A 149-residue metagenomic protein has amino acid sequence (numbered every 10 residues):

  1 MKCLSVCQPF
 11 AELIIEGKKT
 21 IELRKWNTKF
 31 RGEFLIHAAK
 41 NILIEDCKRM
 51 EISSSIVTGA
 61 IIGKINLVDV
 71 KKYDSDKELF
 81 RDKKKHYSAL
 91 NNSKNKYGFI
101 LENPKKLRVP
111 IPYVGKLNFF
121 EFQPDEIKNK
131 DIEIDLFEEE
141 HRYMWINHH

Functional and structural regions predicted by a protein language model:
M1-H149: Structured alpha/beta reader/binder surfaces that contact nucleic acids or chromatin modification marks
